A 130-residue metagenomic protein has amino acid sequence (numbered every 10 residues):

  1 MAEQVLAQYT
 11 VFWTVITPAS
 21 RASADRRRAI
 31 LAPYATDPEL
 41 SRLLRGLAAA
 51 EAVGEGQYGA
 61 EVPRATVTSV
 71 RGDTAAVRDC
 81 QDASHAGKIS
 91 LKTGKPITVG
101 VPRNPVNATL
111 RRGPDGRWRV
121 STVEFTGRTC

Functional and structural regions predicted by a protein language model:
M1-G56: Core segments of small alpha/beta cavity-forming domains
R26-E39, P63-T66, T74-R78, R119-S121: Short low-complexity stretches enriched in small and charged residues
E39, A83-H85, G127: Solvent-exposed loop/turn segments at secondary-structure junctions within structured extracellular/periplasmic domains
L40, A60-V62, V70, R103-A108: Short, surface-exposed, polar/charged, turn-prone segments marking secondary-structure boundaries
A52-T93: Surface-exposed, charged secondary-structure patches
A76, P96-C130: Short beta-strand edge/turn micro-motifs at domain boundaries
